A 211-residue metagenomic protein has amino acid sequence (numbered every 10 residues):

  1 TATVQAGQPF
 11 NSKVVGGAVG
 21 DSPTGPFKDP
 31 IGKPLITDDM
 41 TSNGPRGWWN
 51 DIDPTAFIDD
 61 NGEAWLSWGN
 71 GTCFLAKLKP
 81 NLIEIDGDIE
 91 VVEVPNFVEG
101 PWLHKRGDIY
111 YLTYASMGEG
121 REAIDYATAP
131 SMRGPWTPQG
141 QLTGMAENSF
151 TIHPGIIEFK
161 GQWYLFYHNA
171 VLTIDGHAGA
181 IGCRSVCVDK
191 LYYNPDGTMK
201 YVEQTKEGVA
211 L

Functional and structural regions predicted by a protein language model:
T1-L211: Carbohydrate-active catalytic/glycan-binding domains of CAZyme proteins, especially the secreted or lumenal ectodomains
